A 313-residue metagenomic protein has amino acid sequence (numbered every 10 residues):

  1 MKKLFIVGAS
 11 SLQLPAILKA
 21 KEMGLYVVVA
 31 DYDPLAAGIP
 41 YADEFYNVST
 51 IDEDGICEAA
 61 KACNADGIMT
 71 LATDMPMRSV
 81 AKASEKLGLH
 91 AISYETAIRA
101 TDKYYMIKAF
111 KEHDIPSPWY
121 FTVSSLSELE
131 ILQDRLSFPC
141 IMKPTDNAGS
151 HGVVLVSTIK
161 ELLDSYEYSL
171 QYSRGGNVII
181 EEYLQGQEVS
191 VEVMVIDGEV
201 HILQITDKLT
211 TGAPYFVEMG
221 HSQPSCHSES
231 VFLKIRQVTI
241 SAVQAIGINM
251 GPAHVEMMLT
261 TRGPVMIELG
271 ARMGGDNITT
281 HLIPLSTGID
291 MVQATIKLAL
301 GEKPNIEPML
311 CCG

Functional and structural regions predicted by a protein language model:
M1-T96, S127, P304: ATP-binding N-terminal substructure of ATP-dependent carboxylate-amine bond-forming enzymes
K2-K3, P139, I179: Residues that mark the start of a beta-strand
V27-V28, S117-P118, V178: Hydrophobic anchor at the start of a short beta-strand that flanks the dinucleotide cofactor-binding loop
A59-A65, D134-L136, Y172, I246: Glycine-rich phosphate-binding loop signature in dinucleotide/nucleotide-binding domains
E85-G152: A conserved helix-loop-beta module that forms one wall/lid of the active-site cleft in ATP-utilizing catalytic domains
V153-P264, M273: Internal nucleotide-binding/catalytic subdomain
K234-V255, G270-G313: Active-site "cap" helix and flanking loop/linker of ATP-utilizing ligase/carboxylase catalytic domains
